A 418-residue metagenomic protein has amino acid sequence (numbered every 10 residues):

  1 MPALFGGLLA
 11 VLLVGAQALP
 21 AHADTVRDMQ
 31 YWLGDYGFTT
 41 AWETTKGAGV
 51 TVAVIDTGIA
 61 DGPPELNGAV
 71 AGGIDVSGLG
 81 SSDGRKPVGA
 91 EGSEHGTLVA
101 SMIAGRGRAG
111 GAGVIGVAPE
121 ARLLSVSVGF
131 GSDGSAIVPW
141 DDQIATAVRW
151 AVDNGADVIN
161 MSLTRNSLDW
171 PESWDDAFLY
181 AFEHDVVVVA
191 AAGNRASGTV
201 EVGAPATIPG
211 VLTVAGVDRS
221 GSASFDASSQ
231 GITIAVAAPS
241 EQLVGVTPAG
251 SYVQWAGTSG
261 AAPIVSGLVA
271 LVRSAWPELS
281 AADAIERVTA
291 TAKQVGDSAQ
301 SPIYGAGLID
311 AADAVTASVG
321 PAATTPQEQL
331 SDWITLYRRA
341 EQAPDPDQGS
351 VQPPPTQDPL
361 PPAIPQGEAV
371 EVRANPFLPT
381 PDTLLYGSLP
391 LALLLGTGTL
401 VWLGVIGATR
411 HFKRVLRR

Functional and structural regions predicted by a protein language model:
P2-V50, P64-E65: Protease zymogen maturation seam
W42-V52, I59-G72, K86-V138, S229-T233 (+1 more regions): Subtilisin-like serine protease catalytic core
A48-T51, P119-R122, D153-I159, E183-V188 (+2 more regions): Loop/turn elements at helix/coil->beta-strand transitions in domains of secreted/extracellular proteins
M102-I103, S240-I309: Hydrolase catalytic cores
F130-A204, S251-W255: Substrate-binding/access-modulating region of protease and related hydrolase catalytic domains
A191-G210, A215-T233, V244-G257, D297-Y304: Active-site-adjacent substrate-recognition loops and nearby beta-strands within hydrolase catalytic domains
W276-L385, L389: C-terminal subdomain of the subtilisin-like protease fold in secreted/lumenal serine endopeptidases
E368-R418: Hydrophobic single-pass membrane-targeting/anchoring helices
